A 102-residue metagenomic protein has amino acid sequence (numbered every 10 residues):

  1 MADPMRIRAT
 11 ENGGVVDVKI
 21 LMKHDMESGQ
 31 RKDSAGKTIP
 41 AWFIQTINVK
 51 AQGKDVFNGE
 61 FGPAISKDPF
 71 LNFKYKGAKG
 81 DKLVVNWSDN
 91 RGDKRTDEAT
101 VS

Functional and structural regions predicted by a protein language model:
M1-G13: N-terminal edge beta-strand
T10, T100-S102: Short beta-strand edge segments in extracellular beta-sheet folds
E11-D17, L21-E60: Contiguous segments within soluble domain cores/interaction surfaces
G13-V15, A78-K82: Extracellular Ig-like/FN3 beta-sandwich strand-entry sites
P63-N72: Aromatic sugar-binding surface patches on proteins that engage polysaccharides or sugar-phosphate polymers
D81-D89: Short, aromatic- and glycine-rich surface loops/edge beta-strands on solvent-exposed regions
S88-D97: Short acidic/polar inter-strand loop motif in beta-rich domains
